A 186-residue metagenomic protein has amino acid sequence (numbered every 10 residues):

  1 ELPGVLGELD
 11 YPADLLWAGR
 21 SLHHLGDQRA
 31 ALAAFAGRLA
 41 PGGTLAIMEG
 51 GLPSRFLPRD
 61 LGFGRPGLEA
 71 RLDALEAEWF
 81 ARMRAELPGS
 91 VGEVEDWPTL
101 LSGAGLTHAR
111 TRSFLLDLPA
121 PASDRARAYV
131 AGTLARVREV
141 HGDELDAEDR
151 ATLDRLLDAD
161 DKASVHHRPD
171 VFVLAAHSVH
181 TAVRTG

Functional and structural regions predicted by a protein language model:
E1-P3: Conserved acidic residues
V5-L16: A short acidic, Gly/Pro-enriched loop at the edge of an enzyme's catalytic core that lines a small-molecule cofactor
P12, P41, G105-T107: Short loop/turn motifs at secondary-structure junctions
A18-S21: A short beta-strand submotif of the Rossmann-like class I SAM-dependent methyltransferase core that lines
H23-L25: A short His-aromatic
R29-T44: A short glycine-rich, Lys/Arg-flanked "PGG" loop and its adjoining helix->strand segment in the class I
I47-A122: Conserved catalytic/acceptor-binding region of the Class I
S90-D96, L100-G186: Conserved Class I S-adenosyl-L-methionine
